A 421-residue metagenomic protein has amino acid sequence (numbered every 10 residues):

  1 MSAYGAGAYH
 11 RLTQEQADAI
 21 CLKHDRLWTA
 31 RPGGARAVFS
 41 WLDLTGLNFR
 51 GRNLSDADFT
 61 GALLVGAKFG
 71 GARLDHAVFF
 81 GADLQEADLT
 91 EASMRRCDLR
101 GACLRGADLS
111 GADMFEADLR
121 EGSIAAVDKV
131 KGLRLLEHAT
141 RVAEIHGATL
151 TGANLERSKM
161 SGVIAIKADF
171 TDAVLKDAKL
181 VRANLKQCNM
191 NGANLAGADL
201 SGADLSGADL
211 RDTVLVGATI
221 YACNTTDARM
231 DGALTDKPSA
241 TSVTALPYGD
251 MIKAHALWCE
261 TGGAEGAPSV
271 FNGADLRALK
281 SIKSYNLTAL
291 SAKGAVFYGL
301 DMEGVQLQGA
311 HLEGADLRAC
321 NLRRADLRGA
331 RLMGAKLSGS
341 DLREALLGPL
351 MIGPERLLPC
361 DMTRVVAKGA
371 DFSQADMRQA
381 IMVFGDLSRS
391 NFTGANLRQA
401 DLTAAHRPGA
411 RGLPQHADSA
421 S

Functional and structural regions predicted by a protein language model:
Y4-D18, K23-S421: Tandem repeat scaffolds
